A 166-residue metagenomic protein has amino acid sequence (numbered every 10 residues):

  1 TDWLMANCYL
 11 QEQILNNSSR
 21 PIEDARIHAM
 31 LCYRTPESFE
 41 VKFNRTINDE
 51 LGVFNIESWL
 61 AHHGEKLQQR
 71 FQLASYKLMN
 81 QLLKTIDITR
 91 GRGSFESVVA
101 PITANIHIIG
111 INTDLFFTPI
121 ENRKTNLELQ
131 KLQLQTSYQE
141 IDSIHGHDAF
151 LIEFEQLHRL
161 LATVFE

Functional and structural regions predicted by a protein language model:
T1-K66: Alpha/beta-hydrolase-fold enzymes
H62, L78-V98: Active-site nucleophile elbow and catalytic-triad environment of alpha/beta-hydrolase enzymes
N80, G110-T113, E140-S143: Active-site proximal loops enriched in glycine and acidic residues that flank catalytic Cys/His/Asp and coordinate
F95-V99, T113, T136-Q139: Substrate-recognition/cap regions that form aromatic- and gly/pro-loop-enriched pockets for small-molecule ligands
V99-T103, L129-L132: Short, conserved loop/helix-junction motifs that constitute active-site signature segments in enzyme catalytic cores
I102, I108-G110: Short beta-strand/loop motif that positions the catalytic acidic residue of the alpha/beta-hydrolase fold
L115-K124: Conserved alpha/beta-hydrolase "acid-adjacent" motif
R123-E166: Catalytic active-site module of serine/aspartate enzymes centered on a nucleophile-bearing elbow/loop
